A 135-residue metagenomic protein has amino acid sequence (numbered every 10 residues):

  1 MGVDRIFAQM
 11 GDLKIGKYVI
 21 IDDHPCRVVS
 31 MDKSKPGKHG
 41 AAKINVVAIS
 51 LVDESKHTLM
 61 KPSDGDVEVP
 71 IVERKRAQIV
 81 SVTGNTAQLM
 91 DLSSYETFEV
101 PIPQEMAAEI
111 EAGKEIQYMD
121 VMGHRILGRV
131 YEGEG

Functional and structural regions predicted by a protein language model:
G2-G135: Acidic-enriched and Gly/Ser
